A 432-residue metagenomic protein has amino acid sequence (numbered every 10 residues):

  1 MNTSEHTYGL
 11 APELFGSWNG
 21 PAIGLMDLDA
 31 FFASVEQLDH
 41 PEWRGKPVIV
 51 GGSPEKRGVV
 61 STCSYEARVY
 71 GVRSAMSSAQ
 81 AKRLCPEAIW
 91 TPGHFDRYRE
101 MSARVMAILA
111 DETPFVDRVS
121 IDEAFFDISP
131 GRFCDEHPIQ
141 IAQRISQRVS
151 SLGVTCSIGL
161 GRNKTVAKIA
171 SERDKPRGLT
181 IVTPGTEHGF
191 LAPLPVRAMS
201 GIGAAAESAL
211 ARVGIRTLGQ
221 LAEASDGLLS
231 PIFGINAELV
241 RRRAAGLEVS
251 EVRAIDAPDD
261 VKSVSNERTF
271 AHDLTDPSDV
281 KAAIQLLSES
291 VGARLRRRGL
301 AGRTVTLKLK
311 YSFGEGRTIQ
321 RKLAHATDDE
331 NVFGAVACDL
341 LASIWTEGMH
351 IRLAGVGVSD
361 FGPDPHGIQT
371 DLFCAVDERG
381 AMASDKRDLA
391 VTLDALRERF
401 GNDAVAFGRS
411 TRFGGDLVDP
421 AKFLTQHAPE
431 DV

Functional and structural regions predicted by a protein language model:
M1-R242, I255, A293, D377-V432: Gly/Gly-Pro- and Ser/Thr-rich, intrinsically disordered tail segments characteristic of DNA damage-repair and tolerance
L10-S17, A198, A206-I351, P363 (+1 more regions): DNA-contacting surface of Y-family translesion DNA polymerases
F31, P54-R57, S312-G316, F361-D364: Short, charged/polar surface micro-motifs in flexible loops or helix N-caps
K46, C156, R177, R303-V305 (+2 more regions): Change "...and in nucleic-acid phosphodiester-cleaving endonucleases..." to "...and in nucleic-acid processing enzymes
S61, K168-A170, V252, T318-I319 (+1 more regions): Short, well-ordered secondary-structure micro-motifs
V119-E123, G161-K164, L300-T304, M349-L353: Short Gly/Ser/Thr- and Asp/Glu-enriched loop/turn motifs at secondary-structure junctions
A124-P130, R317-R321, P363, D371-D377: Short, hydrophobic beta-strand segments
T327-R399: C-terminal hydrophobic structural anchor segments that stabilize assembly/packing rather than catalytic chemistry
